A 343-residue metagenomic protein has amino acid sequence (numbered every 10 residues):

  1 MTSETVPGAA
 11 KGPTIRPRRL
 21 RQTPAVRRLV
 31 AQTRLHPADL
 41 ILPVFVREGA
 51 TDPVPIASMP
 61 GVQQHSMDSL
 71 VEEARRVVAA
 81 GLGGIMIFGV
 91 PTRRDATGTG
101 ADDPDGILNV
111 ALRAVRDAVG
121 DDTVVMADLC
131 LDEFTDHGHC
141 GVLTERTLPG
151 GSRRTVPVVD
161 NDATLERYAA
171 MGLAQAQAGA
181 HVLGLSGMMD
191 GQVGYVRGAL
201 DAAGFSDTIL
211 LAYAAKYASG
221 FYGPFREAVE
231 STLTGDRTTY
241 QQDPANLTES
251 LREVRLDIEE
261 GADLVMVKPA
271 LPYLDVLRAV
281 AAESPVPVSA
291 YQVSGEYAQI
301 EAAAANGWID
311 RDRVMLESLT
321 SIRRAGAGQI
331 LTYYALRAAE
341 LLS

Functional and structural regions predicted by a protein language model:
T2-P7, K11, T23, H36-I41 (+1 more regions): Alpha/beta enzyme core
P13-R16, A31: N-terminal intrinsically disordered, cationic/polar leader segments that include organellar targeting peptides
I15-R18, S152: Short, intrinsically disordered low-complexity segments
R18, A25-V26: Acidic, Ser/Thr/Pro-rich intrinsically disordered transcriptional activation regions
